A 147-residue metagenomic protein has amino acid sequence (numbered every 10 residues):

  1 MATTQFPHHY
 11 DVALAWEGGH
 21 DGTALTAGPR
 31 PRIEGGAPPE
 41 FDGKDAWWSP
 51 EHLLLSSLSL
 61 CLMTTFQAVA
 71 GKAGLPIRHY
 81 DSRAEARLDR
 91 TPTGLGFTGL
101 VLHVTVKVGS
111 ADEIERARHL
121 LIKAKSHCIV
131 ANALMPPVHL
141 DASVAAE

Functional and structural regions predicted by a protein language model:
M1-S56, Q67-E147: Extended beta-strand/beta-hairpin segments
T64: Active-site-adjacent loop/helix segments that line or gate small-molecule/cofactor pockets in enzymes
